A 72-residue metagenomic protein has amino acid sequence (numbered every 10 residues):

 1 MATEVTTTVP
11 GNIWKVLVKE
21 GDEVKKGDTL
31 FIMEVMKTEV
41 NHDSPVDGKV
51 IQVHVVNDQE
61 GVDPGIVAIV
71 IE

Functional and structural regions predicted by a protein language model:
M1-N12, T29-P45: Short beta-strand-turn/beta-hairpin segments enriched in glycine/proline and small hydrophobics that form edge-strand
T6, K25, F31, V62-D63 (+1 more regions): Hydrophobic beta-strand signal
K15-K19, E23, Q52-Q59: Short histidine-centered loop motifs in beta-beta connectors
G21, E39-H42, D47, Q59: A short, glycine- and basic residue-enriched loop/turn that sits immediately adjacent to a domain's principal
D43, Q52-E72: C-terminal structural segments of small proteins and small subunits
